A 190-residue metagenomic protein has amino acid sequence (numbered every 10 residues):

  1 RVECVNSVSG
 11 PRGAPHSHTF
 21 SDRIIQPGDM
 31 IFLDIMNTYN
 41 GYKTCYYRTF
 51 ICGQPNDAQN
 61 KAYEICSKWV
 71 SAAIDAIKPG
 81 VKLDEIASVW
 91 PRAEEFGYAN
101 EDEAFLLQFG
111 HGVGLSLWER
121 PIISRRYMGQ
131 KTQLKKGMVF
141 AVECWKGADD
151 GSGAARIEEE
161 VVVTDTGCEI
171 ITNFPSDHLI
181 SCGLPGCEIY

Functional and structural regions predicted by a protein language model:
R1-Y190: Active-site neighborhoods and metal-handling regions in enzymes and metal-associated proteins
